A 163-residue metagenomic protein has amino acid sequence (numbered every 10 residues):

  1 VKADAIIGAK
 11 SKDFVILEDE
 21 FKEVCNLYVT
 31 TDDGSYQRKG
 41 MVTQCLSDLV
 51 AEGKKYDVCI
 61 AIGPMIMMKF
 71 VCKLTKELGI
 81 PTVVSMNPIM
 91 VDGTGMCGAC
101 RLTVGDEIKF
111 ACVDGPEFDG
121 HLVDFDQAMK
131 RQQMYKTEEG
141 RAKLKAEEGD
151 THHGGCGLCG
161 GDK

Functional and structural regions predicted by a protein language model:
V1-V91: FNR/FR-type flavoprotein reductase catalytic core
K2-A3, L17-E20, S47-Y56, E117-K163: Iron-sulfur (Fe-S) cluster-binding modules
V15, F70, C100-L102, L122: Residue-level recognition of conserved structural "scaffold" positions that shape functional pockets and channels
D32-R38, V58-A61, I108-F118, Y135-K136: Short, basic, helix/turn surface patches
M65, N87-E117, T151-D162: Local cysteine-cluster metal-coordination motifs and their immediate loop/turn environment, predominantly Fe-S cluster
